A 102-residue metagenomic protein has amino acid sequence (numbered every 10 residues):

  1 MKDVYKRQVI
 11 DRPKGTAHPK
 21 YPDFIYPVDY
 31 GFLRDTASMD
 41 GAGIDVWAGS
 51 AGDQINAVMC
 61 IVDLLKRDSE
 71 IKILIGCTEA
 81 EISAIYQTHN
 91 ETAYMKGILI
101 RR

Functional and structural regions predicted by a protein language model:
M1: Catalytic phosphate/metal-binding cores of nucleic-acid and nucleotide-processing enzymes, i.e., regions that mediate
V4-Y5: Short, small-residue-biased leader/transition segments that mark boundaries at the very start of proteins
Q8-L33: N-terminal first-folded block
V9-D11, G31-L33, W47-G49, C60-V62 (+1 more regions): Residues in well-ordered beta-strands of folded domains
A17, M39-D40, D68, I82: A broad, structure-centric signal for solvent-exposed, well-ordered loop/edge residues that line or flank functional
I25-A48: Compact, glycine-rich, soluble single-domain proteins
D53: Catalytic, metal-anchored helix/loop core of enzyme active sites in primary metabolism
A57-R102: Helix-rich interaction surfaces within compact, conserved domain-sized segments that mediate assembly or partner
